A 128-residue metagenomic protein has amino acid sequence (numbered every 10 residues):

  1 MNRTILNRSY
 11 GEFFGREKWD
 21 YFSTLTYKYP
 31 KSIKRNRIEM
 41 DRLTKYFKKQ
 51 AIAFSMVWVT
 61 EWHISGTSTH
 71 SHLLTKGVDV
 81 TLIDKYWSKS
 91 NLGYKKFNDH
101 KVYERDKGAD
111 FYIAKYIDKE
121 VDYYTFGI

Functional and structural regions predicted by a protein language model:
M1-T67, G77-I128: Right-hand nucleic-acid polymerase module
H70: Conserved, short, structured surface segments that act as functional micro-motifs
L73-L74: Long, low-complexity, serine/threonine/proline-rich intrinsically disordered regulatory regions in eukaryotic signaling
